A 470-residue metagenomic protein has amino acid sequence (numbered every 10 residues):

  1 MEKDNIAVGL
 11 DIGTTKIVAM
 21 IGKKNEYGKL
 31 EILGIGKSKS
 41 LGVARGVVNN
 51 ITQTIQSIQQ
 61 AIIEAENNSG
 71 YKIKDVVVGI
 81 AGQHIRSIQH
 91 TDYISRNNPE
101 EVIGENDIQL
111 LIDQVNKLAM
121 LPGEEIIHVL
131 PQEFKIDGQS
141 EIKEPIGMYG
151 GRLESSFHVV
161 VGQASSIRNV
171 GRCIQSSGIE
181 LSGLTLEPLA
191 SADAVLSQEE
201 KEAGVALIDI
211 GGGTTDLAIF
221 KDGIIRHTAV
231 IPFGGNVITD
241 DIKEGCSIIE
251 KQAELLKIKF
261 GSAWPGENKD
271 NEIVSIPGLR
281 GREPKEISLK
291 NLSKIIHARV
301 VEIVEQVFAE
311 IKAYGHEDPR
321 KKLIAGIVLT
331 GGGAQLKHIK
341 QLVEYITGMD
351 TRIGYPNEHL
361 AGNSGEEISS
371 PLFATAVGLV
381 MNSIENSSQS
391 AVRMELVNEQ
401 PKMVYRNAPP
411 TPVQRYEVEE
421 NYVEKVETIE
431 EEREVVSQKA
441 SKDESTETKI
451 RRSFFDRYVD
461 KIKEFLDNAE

Functional and structural regions predicted by a protein language model:
M1-T14, M20-V76, I80-V205, I249-E250 (+3 more regions): Nucleotide/phosphate-binding catalytic cleft detector across ATP-hydrolyzing and phosphate-transferring enzymes
L10, A19, V78, I174 (+5 more regions): Residue-level signature of catalytic and energy-coupling elements of molecular machines, predominantly ATP/GTP-dependent
L10-K16, I80-A81, L207-T214, F220-G223 (+2 more regions): A short acidic Gly-Thr/Ser loop motif
A81, G162, S262-W264, R320-I346: Glycine-rich phosphate-binding loops at beta-strand->alpha-helix junctions
S166-C173, E187-E199, A298-L323: Phosphate/ATP-binding catalytic cores across multiple sugar-kinase/actin-like superfamilies, primarily ASKHA
R226-H227, D240-D241, S288-L292, H359-E366: Short beta-alpha connecting loops at secondary-structure transitions that line or flank enzyme active sites
P232-A253: A conserved active-site cap/scaffold subdomain adjacent to cofactor or substrate pockets
G354-Y405: Glycine-rich phosphate-binding/hydrolytic loop that grips phosphoryl groups
